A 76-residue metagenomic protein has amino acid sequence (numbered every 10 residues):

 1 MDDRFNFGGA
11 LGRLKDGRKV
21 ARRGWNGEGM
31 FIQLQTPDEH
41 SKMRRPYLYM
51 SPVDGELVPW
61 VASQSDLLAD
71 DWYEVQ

Functional and structural regions predicted by a protein language model:
M1-V53: Extended non-catalytic interaction/regulatory regions in multidomain proteins
M50-Q76: Short, compact, well-ordered microdomains
